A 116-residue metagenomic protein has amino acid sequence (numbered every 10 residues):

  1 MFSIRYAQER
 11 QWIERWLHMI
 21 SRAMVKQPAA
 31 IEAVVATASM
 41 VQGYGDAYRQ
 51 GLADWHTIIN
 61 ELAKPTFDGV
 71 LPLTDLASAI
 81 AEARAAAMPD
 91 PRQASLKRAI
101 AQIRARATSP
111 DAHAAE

Functional and structural regions predicted by a protein language model:
M1-E116: C-terminal amphipathic alpha-helical interaction region
